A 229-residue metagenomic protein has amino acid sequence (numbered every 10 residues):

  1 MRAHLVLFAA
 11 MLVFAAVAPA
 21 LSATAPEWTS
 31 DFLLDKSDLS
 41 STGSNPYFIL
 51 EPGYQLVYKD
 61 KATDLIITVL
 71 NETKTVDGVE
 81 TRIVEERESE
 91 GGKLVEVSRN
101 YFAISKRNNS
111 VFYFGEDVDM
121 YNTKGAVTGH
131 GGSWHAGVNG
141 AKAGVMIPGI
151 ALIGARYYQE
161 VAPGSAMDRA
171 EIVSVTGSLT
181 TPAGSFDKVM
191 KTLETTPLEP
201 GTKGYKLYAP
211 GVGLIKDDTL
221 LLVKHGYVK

Functional and structural regions predicted by a protein language model:
M1-H4: Positively charged n-region of N-terminal signal peptides that target proteins for export
L7-A16: Bacterial N-terminal signal peptides
A18-S22: Sec/Tat signal peptide C-region and signal peptidase I cleavage site
A23-K229: Conserved functional acidic sites
